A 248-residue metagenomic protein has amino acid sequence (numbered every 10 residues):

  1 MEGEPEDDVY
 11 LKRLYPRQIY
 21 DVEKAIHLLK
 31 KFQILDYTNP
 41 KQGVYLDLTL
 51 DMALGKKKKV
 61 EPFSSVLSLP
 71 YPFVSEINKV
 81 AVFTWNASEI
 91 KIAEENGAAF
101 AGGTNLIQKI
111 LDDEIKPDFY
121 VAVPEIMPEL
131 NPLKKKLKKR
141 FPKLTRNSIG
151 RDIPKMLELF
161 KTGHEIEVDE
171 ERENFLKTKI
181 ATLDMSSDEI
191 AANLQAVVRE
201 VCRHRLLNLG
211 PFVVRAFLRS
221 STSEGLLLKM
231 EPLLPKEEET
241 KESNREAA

Functional and structural regions predicted by a protein language model:
M1-F119, M127, L209-G210, V214-F217 (+2 more regions): Polybasic, low-complexity intrinsically disordered tails and interdomain linkers
T84, T178-T182, R219-T222, M230-P232: Flexible glycine-/small-residue-rich
S88, E125-I126, D184, E224 (+1 more regions): Residues that cap or initiate secondary-structure elements
N96-L207: Long, charge-patterned amphipathic alpha-helical coiled-coil/hairpin "stalk" segments used as oligomerization
S187, E224-K229: Short active-site-adjacent structural elements
A192-S220, G225, K236-S243: C-terminal functional extensions of proteins
